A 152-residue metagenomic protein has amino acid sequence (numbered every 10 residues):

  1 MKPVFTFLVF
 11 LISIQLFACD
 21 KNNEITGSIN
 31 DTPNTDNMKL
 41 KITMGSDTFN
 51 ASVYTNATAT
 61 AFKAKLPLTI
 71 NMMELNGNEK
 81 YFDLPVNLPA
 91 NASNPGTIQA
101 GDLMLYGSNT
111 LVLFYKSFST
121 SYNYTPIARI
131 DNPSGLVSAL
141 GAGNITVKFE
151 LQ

Functional and structural regions predicted by a protein language model:
M1-F17: Sec-dependent bacterial lipoprotein signal peptides
I14-D36: Bacterial Sec-dependent N-terminal signal peptides
M38-L75, E79: N-terminal secretory signal peptides
L68, N76-T97: Compact, glycine-rich, soluble single-domain proteins
F114-I130: Short, compositionally biased
R129-Q152: Well-ordered alpha/beta subsegment
